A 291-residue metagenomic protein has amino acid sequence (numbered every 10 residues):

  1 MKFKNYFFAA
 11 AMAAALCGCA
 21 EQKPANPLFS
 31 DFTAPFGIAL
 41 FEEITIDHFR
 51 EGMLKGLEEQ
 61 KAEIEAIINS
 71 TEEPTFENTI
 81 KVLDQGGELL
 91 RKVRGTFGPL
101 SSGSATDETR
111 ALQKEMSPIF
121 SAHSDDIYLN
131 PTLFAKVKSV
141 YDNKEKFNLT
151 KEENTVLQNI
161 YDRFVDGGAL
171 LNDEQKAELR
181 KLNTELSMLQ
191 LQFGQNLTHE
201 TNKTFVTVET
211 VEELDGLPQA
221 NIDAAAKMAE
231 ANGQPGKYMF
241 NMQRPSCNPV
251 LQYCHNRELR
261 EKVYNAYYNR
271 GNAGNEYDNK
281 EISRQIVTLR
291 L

Functional and structural regions predicted by a protein language model:
M1-F7: Bacterial N-terminal signal peptides that target proteins for export
F7, A11-M12, M53: Prokaryotic Sec-type signal peptides and long signal-anchor helices with extended Leu/Ile/Val-rich h-regions
A11-C19: Hydrophobic h-region of N-terminal signal peptides that target proteins for export in Gram-negative bacteria
C19-L291: Zn2+-dependent metallopeptidase catalytic domains
